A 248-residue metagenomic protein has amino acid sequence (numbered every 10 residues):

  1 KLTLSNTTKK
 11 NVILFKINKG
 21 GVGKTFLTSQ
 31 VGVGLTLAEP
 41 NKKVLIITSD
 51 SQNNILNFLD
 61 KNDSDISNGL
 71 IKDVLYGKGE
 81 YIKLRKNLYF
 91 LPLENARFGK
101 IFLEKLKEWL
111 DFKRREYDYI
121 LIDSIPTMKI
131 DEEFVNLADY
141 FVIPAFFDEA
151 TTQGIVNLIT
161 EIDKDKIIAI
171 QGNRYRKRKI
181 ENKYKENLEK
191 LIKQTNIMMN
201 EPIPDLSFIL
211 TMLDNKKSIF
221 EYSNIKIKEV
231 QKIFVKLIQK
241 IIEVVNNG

Functional and structural regions predicted by a protein language model:
K1-V12, K164, I168, I238 (+1 more regions): Acidic-aromatic/histidine active-site loop/patch
T7-Q52: Walker A/P-loop phosphate-binding motif and the immediately C-terminal alpha-helix
A38-E116, D214: P-loop/Walker-type NTP enzyme "switch/lid" segment
K100-K107, N157-R178: P-loop/Walker A phosphate-binding loop and immediately adjacent motor/lid segment at beta-alpha junctions
I130-D148: Inter-motif core of Ras-like GTPase G domains
Y140-F141, A169, E201: Well-ordered beta-strand positions
R174-Y222: Beta-strand-loop-alpha "switch" segments that mediate conformational coupling across diverse proteins
I219-G248: NTP-binding/hydrolysis catalytic cores, primarily Walker-type P-loop NTPases
